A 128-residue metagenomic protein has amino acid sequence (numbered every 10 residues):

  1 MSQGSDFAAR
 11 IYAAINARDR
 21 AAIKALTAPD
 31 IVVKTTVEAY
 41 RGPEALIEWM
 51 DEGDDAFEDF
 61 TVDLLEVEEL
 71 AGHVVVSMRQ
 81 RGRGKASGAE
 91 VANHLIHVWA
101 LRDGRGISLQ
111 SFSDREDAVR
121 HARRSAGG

Functional and structural regions predicted by a protein language model:
M1-L26, E69, R123-G128: Short, low-complexity N-terminal intrinsically disordered segments enriched in polar/charged residues
R20-K24, A28-G72: A solvent-exposed, acidic/Ser-Thr-rich amphipathic alpha-helical stretch
K34, S77, L109-Q110: Beta-strand residues in well-ordered beta-sheet regions across diverse protein folds
D59-V62, V91-I96: Short, surface-exposed coil-to-beta transition loops
A71-Q80: A short hydrophobic beta-strand element
Q80-G82, L101: Hydrophobic beta-strand positions in extracellular immunoglobulin-like domains
G82-E90: Short, cysteine-centered beta-strand-loop-beta hairpins and adjacent loop/turn segments enriched in charged/polar
I96-R120: Short beta-strand edge/turn micro-motifs at domain boundaries
